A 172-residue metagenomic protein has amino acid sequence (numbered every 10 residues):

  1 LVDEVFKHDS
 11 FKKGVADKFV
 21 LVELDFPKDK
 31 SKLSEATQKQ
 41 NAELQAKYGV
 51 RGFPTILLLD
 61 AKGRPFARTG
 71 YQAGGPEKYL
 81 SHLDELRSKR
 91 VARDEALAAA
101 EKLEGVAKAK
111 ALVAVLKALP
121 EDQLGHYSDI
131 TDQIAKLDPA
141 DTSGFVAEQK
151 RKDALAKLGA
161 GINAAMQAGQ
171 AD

Functional and structural regions predicted by a protein language model:
V2-K39, V50-F53, L59: Thiol-based oxidoreductase modules, predominantly thioredoxin-like and allied folds used for disulfide exchange
E4, H8, S34, Q72 (+5 more regions): Solvent-exposed, acidic/flexible segments
E4-H8, I56, F145-D153: Structured catalytic/translocation cores of nucleotide/phosphate-coupled proteins
F6, S10, K39-E43, G74 (+3 more regions): Extracytoplasmic/secreted proteins, especially bacterial periplasmic and envelope-associated proteins
D25-T37, D60-F66, E95-L103, A109-K110: Noncatalytic linker/hinge segments flanking ATPase motor cores
E43-A92: Non-catalytic, surface beta->alpha helical segment in thiol-disulfide oxidoreductase systems
S81-D172: Non-globular targeting/processing and membrane-anchoring segments
